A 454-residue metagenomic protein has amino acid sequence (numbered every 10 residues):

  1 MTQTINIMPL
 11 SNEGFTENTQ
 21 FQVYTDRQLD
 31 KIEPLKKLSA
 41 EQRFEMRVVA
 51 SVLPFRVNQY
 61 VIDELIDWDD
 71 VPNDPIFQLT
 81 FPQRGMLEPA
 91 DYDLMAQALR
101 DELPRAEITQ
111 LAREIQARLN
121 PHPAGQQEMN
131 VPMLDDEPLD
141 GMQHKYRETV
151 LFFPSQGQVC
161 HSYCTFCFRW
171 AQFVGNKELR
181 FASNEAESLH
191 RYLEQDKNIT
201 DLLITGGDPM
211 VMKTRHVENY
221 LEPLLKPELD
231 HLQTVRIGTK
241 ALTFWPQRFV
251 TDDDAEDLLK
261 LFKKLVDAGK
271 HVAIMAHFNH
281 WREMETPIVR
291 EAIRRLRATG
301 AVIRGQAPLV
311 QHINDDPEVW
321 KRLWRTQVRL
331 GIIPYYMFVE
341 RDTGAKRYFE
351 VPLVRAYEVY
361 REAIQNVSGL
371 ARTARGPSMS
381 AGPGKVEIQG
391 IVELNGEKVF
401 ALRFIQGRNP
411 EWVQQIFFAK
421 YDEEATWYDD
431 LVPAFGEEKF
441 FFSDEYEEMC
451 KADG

Functional and structural regions predicted by a protein language model:
T2, N6, R355-G454: C-terminal accessory extensions appended to soluble enzyme cores
T2-H144: Flexible, acidic/Gly-rich N-terminal and inter-domain linker regions that tether and position cofactor-handling modules
E45-V49, L53, M142, K177-E178 (+3 more regions): Conserved aromatic-histidine-acidic binding/catalytic patches
V61, C164, Y335: Conserved, mostly hydrophobic/aromatic
Y92-F153, T165-G269: Conserved Radical SAM active-site core
S155-Y163: Cysteine-centered iron-sulfur cluster-binding motifs in ferredoxin-type domains/subunits of redox enzymes
V159, L242, N279-W281, V310 (+2 more regions): Short, glycine-/Ser/Thr-/acidic-enriched flexible segments
E187-H190, E194, M210-V367: Conserved AdoMet/S-adenosylmethionine-binding subsite of the radical SAM
